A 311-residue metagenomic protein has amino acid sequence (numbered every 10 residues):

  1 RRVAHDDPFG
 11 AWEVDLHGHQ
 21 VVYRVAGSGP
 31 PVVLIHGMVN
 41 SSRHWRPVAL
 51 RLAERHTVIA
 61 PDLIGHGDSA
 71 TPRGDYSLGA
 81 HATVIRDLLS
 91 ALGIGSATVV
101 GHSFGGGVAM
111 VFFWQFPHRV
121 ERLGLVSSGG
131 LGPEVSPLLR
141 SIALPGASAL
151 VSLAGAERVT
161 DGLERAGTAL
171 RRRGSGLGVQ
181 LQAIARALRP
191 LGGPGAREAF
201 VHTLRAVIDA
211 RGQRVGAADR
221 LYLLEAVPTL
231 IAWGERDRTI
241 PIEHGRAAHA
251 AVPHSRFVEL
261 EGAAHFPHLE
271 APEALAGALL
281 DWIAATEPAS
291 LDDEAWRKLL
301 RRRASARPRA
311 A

Functional and structural regions predicted by a protein language model:
R1-V32, E54-H56, I94-G95, L181-Q182 (+1 more regions): Alpha/beta-hydrolase fold catalytic core
L16, R24-A26, A60-F104, G277: Active-site loop/oxyanion-hole signature of alpha/beta-hydrolase fold enzymes
H19-D68: Conserved HGGG/HGGXW glycine-rich cap/lid loop of the alpha/beta-hydrolase fold
S28, E235-D237, G262-A264: Acidic beta-to-alpha connecting loop that harbors the catalytic carboxylate
V108-F112: Hydrolases whose catalytic domains are alpha/beta-hydrolase-1, hotdog thioesterase, or metallo-beta-lactamase-like
W114, R122-G155: Flexible "cap/lid" loop of the alpha/beta hydrolase fold
G192-A250, E259: Conserved serine/cysteine hydrolase catalytic core
L260-A276: Catalytic histidine-centered segment of alpha/beta-hydrolase-like enzymes
